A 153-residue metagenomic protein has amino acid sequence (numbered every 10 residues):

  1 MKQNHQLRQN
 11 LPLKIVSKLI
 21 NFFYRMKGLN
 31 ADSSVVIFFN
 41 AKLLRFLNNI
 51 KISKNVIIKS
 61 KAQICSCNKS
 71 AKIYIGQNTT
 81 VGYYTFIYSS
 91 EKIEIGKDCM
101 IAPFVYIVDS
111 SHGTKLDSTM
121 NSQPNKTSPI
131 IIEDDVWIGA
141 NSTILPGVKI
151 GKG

Functional and structural regions predicted by a protein language model:
M1-D109, P129-D135, S142-I144, K152: Domain-scale signature associated with acetyltransferase and cell-envelope carbohydrate enzymes
L116-S118: A short acidic, helix-capping loop that chelates divalent metal ions and anchors anionic groups
M120-I130: A short acidic, glycine-rich active-site loop that binds or catalyzes chemistry on phosphate/adenosine moieties
V148: Short beta-to-alpha loop/turn elements within the nucleotide-binding domains of ABC transporters
